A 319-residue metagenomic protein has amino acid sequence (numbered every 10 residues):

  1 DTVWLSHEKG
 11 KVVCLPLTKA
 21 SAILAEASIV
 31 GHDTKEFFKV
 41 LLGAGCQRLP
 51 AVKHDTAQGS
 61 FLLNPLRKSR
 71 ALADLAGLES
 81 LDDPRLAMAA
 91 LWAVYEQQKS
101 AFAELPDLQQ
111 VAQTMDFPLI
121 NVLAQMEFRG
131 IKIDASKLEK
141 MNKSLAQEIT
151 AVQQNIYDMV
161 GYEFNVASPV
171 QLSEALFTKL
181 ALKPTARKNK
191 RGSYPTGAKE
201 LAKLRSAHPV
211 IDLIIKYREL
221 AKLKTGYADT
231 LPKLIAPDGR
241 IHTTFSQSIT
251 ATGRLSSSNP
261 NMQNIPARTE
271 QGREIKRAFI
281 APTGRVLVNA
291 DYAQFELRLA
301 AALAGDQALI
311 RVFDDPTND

Functional and structural regions predicted by a protein language model:
D1-G77, A146, A301: Conserved RNase H-like, two-metal-ion catalytic cores of nucleic-acid enzymes
D1-L17, S28-H32, L49, P84-R273 (+3 more regions): Conserved "right-hand" nucleotidyltransferase catalytic core of DNA-directed polymerases
L41, L63, N142, L176 (+3 more regions): Short, function-defining helix-loop hinge/capping sites that tune catalysis or transport
A51-V52, R268, A278-A281, A302-G305 (+1 more regions): Short, surface-exposed loop/turn microsegments at beta-strand edges and helix-strand junctions
R67-K68, K137, S144, E148 (+1 more regions): Short acidic-hydrophobic sequence patches enriched in Asp/Glu that either
G77-D83: Short, basic, helix/turn surface patches
V286-D319: Structured ligand/cofactor/substrate-binding pocket environments in proteins
